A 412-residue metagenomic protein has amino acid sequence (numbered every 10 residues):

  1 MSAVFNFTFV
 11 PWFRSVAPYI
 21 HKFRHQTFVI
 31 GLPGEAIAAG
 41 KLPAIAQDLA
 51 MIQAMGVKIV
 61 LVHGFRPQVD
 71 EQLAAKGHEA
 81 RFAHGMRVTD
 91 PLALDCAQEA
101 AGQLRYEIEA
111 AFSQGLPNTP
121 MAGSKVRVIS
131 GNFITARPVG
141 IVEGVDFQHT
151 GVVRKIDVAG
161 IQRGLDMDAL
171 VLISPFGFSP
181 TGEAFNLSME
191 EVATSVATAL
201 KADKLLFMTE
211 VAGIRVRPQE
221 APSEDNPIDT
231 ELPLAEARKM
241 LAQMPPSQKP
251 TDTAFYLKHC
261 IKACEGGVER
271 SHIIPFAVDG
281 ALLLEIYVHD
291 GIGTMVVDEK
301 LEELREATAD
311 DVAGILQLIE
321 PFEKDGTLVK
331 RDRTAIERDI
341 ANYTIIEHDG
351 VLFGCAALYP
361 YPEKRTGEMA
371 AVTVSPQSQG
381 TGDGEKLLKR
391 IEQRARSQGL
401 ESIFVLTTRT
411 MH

Functional and structural regions predicted by a protein language model:
M1-R270, A309-G314, E347, P360: Nucleotide/pyrophosphate-binding catalytic subdomain
R66-V69, V278-L282, V288-D290: Terminal amphipathic helices with adjacent charged low-complexity linkers/tails
D229-E231, E299-V329: Short amphipathic alpha-helix that is part of the acyltransferase structural core
E285-E303: Intrinsic disorder at enzyme termini
K330-S375: A conserved beta-strand-loop-helix scaffold within acyl/acetyltransferase catalytic domains
V372-G380, R409: A short, internal acetyl-CoA/4′-phosphopantetheine-binding micro-motif in the GNAT/acyltransferase core
S378, G382-R390, L400: Conserved acetyl-CoA pyrophosphate-binding loop and the N-cap/start of the following alpha-helix in GNAT-like
R394-T408: Conserved GNAT acetyl-CoA-binding A-motif
